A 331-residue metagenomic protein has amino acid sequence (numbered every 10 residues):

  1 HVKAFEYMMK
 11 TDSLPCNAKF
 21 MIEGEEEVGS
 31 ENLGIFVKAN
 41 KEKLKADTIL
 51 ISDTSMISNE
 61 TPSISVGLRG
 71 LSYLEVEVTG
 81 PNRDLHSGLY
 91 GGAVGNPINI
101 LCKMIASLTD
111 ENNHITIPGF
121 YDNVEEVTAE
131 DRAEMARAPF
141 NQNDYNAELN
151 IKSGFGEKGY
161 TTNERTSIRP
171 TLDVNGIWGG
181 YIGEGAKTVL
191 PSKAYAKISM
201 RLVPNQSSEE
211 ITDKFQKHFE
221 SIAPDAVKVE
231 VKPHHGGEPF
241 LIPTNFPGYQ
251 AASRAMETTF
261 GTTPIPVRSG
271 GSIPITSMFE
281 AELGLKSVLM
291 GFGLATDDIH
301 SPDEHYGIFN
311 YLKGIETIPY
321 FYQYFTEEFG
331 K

Functional and structural regions predicted by a protein language model:
H1-G29, L74-V78, G91-E111, I198 (+1 more regions): Alpha-helical metal-binding/catalytic segments enriched in His/Glu/Asp
V2-G67, T326, G330-K331: Acidic/histidine-rich catalytic neighborhood of metal-dependent amide-processing enzymes
K41, I57, S87-I177, Q206-K228: Acidic-enriched catalytic cores of C-N bond-cleaving enzymes acting on peptides and small amides
P62-V66, G183-T188: Short beta-strand/turn micro-motifs at beta-sheet edges
E77-T79, L101, I168, L190-A194 (+3 more regions): Zn-dependent metallopeptidase/amidohydrolase metal-coordination segment
A93-V94, E184-S192: Short, solvent-exposed beta-strand/turn "edge" segments of beta-rich domains on protein surfaces
V127-M135, P239-G248, S277-E282: Short glycine/threonine-rich loop-to-helix capping motif typified by GTGT followed within a few residues by an Asp-Pro
M200-V203, E230-N245, S269: A short beta-alpha structural unit
